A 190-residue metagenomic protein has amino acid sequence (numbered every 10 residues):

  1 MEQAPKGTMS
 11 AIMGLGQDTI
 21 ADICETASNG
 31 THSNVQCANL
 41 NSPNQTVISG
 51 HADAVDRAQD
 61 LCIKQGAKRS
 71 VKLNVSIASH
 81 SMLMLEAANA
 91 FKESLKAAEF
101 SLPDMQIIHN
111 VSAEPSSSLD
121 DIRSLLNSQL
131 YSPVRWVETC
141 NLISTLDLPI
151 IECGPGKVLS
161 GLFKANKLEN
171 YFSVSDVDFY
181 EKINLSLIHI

Functional and structural regions predicted by a protein language model:
M1-Y131: Alpha/beta catalytic cores of group-transfer enzymes, especially the acyltransferase/condensing modules of polyketide
E99-L187: Acyltransferase/transacylase module recognition
